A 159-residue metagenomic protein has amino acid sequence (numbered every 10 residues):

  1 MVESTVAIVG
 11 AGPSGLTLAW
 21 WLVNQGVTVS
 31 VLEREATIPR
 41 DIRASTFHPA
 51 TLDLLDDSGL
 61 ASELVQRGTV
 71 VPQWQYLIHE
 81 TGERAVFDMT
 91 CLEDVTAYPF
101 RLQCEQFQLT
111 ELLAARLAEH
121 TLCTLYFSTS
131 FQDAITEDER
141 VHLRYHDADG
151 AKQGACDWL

Functional and structural regions predicted by a protein language model:
V2-S14: Beta1/beta-strand and adjacent pyrophosphate-binding region of the FAD-binding site in flavoprotein oxidoreductases
V2-S4, G150-W158: Core beta-strand elements of the Rossmann-like FAD/NAD(P) dinucleotide-binding domain in flavoenzyme oxidoreductases
T5, T28-S30, T124: Structural signature of beta-strand start/N-cap positions in the alpha/beta core of ABC transporter nucleotide-binding
V23-R43: Glycine-rich FAD pyrophosphate-binding loop
R43, H48-A118, I135: Active-site-adjacent segment of FAD-dependent monooxygenases/related oxidoreductases
V65, T124-Y126: General small-molecule cofactor/ligand-binding pocket signal
F127-H142: A conserved short coil-to-beta-strand element within the FAD-binding core of flavoproteins
